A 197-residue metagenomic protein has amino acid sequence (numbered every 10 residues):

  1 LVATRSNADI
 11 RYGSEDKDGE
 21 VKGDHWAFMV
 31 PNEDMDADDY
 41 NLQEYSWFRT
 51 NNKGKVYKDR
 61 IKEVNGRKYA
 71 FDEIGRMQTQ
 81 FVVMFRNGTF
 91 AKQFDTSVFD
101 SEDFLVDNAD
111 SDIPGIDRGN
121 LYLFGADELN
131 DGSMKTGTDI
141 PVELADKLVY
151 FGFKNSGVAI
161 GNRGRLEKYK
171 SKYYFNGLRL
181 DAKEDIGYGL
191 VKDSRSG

Functional and structural regions predicted by a protein language model:
L1-G197: Extracellular adhesion/carbohydrate-binding repeat motifs centered on closely spaced tryptophans
